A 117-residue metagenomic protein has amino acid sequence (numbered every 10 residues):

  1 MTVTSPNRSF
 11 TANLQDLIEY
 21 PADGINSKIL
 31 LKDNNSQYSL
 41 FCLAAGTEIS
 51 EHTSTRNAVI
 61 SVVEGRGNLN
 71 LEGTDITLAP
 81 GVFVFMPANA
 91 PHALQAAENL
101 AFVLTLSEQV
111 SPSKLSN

Functional and structural regions predicted by a protein language model:
M1-N35: A short, N-terminal "cap"/entry segment at the start of jelly-roll beta-barrel domains of the cupin/DSBH fold
G24, S39-S54: Conserved short histidine dyad/triad with adjacent acidic residue
C42-A44, S54-N68: Short, conserved beta-strand element in jelly-roll/cupin
V63-E64, A79-P80, E98: A cytosolic small-molecule/anion-sensing beta-strand core signal
G73-A88: Short acidic-glycine-tyrosine-enriched beta hairpin
A88-S111: Ligand-binding loop in jelly-roll beta-barrel domains
